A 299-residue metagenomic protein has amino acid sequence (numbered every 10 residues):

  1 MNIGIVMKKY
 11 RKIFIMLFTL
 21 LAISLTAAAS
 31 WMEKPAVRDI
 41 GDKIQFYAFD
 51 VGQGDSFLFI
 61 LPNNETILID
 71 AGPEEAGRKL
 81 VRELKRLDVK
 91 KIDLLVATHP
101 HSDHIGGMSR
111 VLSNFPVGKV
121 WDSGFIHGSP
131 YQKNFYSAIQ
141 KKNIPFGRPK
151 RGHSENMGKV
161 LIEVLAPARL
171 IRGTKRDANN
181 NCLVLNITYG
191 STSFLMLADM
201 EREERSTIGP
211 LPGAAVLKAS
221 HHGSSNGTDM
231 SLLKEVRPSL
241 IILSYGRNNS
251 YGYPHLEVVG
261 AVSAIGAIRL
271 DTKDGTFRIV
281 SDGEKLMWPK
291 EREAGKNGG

Functional and structural regions predicted by a protein language model:
N2-G299: Non-globular, low-confidence helical/coil segments that flank catalytic cores
